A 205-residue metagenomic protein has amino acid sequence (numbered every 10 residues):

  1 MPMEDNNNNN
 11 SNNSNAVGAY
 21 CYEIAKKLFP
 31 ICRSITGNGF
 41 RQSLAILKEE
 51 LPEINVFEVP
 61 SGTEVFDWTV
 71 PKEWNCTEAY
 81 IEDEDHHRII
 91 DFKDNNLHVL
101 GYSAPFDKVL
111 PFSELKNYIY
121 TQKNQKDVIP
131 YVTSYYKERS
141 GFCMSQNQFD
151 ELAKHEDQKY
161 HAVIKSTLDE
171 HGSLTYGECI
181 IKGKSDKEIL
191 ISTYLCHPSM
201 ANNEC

Functional and structural regions predicted by a protein language model:
M1-C205: N-terminal hydrophobic/helix-forming segments and targeting peptides
